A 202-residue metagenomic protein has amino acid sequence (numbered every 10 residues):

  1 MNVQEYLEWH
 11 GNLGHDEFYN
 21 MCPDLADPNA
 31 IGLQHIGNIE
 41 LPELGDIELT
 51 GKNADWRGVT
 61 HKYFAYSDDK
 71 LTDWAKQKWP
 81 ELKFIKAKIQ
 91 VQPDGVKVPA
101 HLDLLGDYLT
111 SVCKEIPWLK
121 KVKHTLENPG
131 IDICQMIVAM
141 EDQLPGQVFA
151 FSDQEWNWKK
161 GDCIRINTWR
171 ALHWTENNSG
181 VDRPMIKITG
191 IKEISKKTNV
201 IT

Functional and structural regions predicted by a protein language model:
M1-I89, G95-K97: Non-heme Fe(II)/2-oxoglutarate
Y6, I39-P42, T50, T125 (+2 more regions): Compositionally biased, intrinsically disordered low-complexity segments
Y6, N53, L71, K76 (+4 more regions): Intrinsically disordered regions, especially transient/low-confidence alpha-helical propensity segments and coil-helix
N12, V59, Q77, L82 (+4 more regions): Enriched - but not universal
I36-G37, Y63, Q92, D103 (+2 more regions): Compositionally biased, intrinsically disordered low-complexity segments enriched in polar/proline residues
P80-N167: Catalytic core of non-heme Fe(II) oxygenases with the double-stranded beta-helix
D142-T202: Catalytic core of Fe(II)/2-oxoglutarate
